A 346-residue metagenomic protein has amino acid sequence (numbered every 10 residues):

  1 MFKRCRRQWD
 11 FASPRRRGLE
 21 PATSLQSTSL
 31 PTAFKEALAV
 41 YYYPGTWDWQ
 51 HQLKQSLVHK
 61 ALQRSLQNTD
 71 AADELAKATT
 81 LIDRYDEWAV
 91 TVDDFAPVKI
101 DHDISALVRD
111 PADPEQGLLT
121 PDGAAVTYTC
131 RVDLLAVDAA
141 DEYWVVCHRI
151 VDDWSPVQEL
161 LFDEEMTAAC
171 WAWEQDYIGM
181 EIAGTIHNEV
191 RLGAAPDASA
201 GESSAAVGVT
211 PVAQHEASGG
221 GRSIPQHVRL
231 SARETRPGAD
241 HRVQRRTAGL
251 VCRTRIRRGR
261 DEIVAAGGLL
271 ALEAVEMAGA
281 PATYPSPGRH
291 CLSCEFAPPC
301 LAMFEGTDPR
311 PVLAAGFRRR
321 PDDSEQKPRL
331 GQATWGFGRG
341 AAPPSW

Functional and structural regions predicted by a protein language model:
M1-T46, L75, D101-H102, H290-P299: Nuclease catalytic cores
C5-P14, L135-C147, A266-L269: Active-site-adjacent bridging/hinge elements
R15, R149-D152, E189: A short beta-strand motif that forms part of the nucleic acid-binding face of small beta-barrel RNA-binding folds
G18-L19, L107-R109, D153-S155, G193-P196 (+1 more regions): Flexible loop/turn segments at secondary-structure boundaries
A33-P114: A non-catalytic, helix-rich entry segment at domain boundaries
V40-P44, W171-D176: Active-site catalytic microenvironments for nucleophilic, acid-base chemistry
H102-T167, W173-E174: Non-catalytic protein-protein interaction segments used by genome-maintenance enzymes to assemble and couple activities
Q158-E159, E174-W346: Metal-dependent nuclease catalytic regions and adjoining charged, substrate-binding loops involved in nucleic-acid end
